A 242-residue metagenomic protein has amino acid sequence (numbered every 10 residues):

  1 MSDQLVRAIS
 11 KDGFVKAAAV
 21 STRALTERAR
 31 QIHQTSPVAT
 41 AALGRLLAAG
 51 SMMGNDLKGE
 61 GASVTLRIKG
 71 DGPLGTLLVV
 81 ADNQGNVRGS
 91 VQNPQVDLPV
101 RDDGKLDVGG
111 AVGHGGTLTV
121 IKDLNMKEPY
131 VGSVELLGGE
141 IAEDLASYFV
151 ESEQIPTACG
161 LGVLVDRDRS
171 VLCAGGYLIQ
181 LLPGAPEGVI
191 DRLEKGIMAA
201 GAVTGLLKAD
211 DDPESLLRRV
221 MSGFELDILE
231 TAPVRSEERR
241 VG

Functional and structural regions predicted by a protein language model:
S2-L229: Interaction interfaces in information-processing and related assembly proteins
V234-E237: The −1 position to Zn-ligating cysteines in a subset of zinc-ribbon hairpins
R239-G242: Conserved small/polar residues in nucleotide/adenosyl-binding loops
